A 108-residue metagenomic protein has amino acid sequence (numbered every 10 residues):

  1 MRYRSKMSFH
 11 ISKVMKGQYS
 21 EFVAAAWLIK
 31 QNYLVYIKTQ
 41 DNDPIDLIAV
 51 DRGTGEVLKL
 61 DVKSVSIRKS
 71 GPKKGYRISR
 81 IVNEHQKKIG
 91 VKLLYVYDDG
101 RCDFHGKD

Functional and structural regions predicted by a protein language model:
M1-P44, I48-D108: Mixed-charge (Asp/Glu-Lys/Arg
